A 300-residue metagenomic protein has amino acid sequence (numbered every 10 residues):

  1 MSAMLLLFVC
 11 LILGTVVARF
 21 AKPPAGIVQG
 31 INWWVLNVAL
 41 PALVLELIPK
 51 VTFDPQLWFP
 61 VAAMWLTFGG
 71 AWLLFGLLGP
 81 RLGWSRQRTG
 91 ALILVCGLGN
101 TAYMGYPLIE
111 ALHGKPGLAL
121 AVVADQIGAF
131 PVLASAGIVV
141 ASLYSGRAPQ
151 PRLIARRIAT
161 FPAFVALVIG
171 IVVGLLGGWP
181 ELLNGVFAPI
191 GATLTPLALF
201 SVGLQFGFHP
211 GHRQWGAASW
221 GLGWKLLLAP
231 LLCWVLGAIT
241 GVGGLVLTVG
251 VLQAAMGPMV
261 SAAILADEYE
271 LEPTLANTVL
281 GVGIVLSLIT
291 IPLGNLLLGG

Functional and structural regions predicted by a protein language model:
M1-G300: Alpha-helical transmembrane segments of multi-pass small-molecule/ion transporters
